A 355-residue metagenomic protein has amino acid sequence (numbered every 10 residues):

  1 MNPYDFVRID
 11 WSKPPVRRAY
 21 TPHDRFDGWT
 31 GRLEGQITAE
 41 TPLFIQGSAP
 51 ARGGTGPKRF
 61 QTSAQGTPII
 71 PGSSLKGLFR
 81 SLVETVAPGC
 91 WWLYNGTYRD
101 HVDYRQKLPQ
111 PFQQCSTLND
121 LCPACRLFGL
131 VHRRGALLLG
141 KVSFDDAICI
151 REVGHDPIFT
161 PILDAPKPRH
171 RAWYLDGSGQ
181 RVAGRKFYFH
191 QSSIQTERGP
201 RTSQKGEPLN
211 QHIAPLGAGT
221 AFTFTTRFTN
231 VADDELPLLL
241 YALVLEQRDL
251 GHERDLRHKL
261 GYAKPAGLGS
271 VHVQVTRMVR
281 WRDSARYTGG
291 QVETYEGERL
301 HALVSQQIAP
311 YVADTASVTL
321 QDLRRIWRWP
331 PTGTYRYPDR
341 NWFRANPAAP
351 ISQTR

Functional and structural regions predicted by a protein language model:
M1-R355: RNA-binding basic/glycine-rich loop and surface signature characteristic of RAMP-family CRISPR effectors
